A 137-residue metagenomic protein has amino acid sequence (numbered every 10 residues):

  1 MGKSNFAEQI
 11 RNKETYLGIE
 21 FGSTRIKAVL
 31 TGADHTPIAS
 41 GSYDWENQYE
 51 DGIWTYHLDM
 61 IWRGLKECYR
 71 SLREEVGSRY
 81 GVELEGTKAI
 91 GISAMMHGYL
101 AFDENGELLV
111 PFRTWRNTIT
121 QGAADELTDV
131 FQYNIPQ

Functional and structural regions predicted by a protein language model:
G2-E8: A short, basic/flexible loop-to-alpha-helix module at the beginning of a structural domain
F6, R70-Q137: Glycine-rich phosphate-binding/catalytic subdomain of phosphoryl-transfer and nucleotide/sugar-phosphate-processing
E8-A39, A89-S93, G98-F102: Gly/Thr-rich phosphate-binding beta-strand-loop-beta motif of the actin/hexokinase/Hsp70
H35, G52, G106-E107: Detector for glycine-centered tight turns/loop "hinges" at secondary-structure junctions
A39-G41, V110: A structural microfeature
G41-V82: N-terminal phosphate-binding loop and adjacent alpha-helix
